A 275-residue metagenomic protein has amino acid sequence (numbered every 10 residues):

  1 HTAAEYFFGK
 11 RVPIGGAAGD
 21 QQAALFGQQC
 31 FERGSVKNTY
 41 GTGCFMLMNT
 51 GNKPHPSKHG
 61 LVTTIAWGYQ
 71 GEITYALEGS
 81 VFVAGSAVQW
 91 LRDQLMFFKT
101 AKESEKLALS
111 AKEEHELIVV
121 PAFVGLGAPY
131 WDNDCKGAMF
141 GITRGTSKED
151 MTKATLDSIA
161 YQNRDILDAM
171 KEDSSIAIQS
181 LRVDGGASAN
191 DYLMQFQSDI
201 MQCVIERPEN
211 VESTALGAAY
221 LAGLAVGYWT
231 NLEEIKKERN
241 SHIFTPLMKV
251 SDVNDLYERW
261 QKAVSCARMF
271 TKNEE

Functional and structural regions predicted by a protein language model:
H1-E72, F82-S86, K99-E114, S188-Y192 (+1 more regions): ATP-dependent carbohydrate kinase catalytic cores
K10, G68-L77, F140-G141, M151 (+3 more regions): Short beta-alpha connecting loops at secondary-structure transitions that line or flank enzyme active sites
V12-G16, L77-V81, D93-F97, P129 (+3 more regions): Hydrophobic alpha-helical scaffolding
P13, A24-G27, S86-Q94, E103-K106 (+9 more regions): Alpha-helical scaffold segments in soluble metabolic enzymes
A24-G27, L77, F82, D157 (+4 more regions): Glycine-rich phosphate-binding/hydrolytic loop that grips phosphoryl groups
V36-T39, Q89-R92, M96-E105, E206 (+1 more regions): Acidic/polar loop patches that form or flank catalytic/metal-binding clefts of enzymes that bind anionic ligands
S80, A87, A225-E275: Acidic, glycine/GT-rich loop-and beta-edge segments that sit at the periphery of enzyme/chaperone cores
E113-N210, T214-L216: Activation-segment/catalytic-loop signature of the eukaryotic protein kinase fold
